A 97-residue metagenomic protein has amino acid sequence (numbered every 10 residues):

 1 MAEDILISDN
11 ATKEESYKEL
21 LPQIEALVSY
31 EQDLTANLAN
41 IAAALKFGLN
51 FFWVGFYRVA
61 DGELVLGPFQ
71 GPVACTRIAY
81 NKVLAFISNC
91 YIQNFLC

Functional and structural regions predicted by a protein language model:
M1-L66: Intrinsically disordered, low-complexity terminal regulatory regions
V65-L96: Acidic/proline- and glycine-rich, intrinsically disordered low-complexity segments that serve as regulatory linkers
